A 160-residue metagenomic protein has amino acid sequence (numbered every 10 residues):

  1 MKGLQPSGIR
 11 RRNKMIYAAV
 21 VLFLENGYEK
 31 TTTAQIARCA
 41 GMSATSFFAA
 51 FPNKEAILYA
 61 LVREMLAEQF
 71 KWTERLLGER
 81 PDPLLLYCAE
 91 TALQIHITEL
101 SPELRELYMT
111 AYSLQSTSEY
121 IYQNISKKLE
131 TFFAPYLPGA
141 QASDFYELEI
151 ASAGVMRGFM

Functional and structural regions predicted by a protein language model:
M1-S7: N-terminal intrinsically disordered/low-complexity leader segments
K14, L22-A56, A60: Helix-turn-helix
A60, K71-L104, L114: Hydrophobic alpha-helical connector segments
E64-W72, I97-S101, R105, K128-F132 (+1 more regions): A short secondary-structure junction motif
M65, Q69, E90, I121-I125: Hydrophobic/aromatic residues within well-ordered alpha-helical segments
E106-T110: Short, hydrophobic secondary-structure boundary micro-motifs
Y112-M160: Amphipathic alpha-helical packing segments from all-alpha helical-bundle domains
